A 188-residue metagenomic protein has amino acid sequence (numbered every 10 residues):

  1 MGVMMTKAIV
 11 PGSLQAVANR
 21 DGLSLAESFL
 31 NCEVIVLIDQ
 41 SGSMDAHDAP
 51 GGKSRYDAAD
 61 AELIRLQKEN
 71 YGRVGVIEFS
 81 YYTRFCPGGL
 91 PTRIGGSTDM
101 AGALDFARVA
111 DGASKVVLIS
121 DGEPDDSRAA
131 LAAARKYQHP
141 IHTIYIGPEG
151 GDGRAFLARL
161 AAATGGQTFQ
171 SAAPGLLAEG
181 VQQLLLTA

Functional and structural regions predicted by a protein language model:
M1-V36, Q40-A49: Acidic, polar low-complexity linker/tail segments
N31-E33, G42-V74, T92-I94: …and closely analogous acidic/polar surface helices at protein-protein or active-site interfaces in A-domain-like
C32, G72, G112-S114, Q138-I141 (+1 more regions): Short glycine-/polar-rich loops that comprise or flank the Walker A/P-loop and associated switch/sensor motifs
E33-I35, K115-V117, E123: Structural motif
V36, V76-E78, L118, T143-Y145: Structural beta-sheet core signal
Q40, D121-G122: Active-site metal-binding loops of divalent metal-dependent hydrolases
K68-S114, R128, R135-K136: Exposed, interaction-prone extracellular/peripheral surfaces
P91-I94, G122-A163, Q167-A172, L176-Q182: VWA/integrin I-like adhesion module and closely mimicked acidic/polar interface patches used
